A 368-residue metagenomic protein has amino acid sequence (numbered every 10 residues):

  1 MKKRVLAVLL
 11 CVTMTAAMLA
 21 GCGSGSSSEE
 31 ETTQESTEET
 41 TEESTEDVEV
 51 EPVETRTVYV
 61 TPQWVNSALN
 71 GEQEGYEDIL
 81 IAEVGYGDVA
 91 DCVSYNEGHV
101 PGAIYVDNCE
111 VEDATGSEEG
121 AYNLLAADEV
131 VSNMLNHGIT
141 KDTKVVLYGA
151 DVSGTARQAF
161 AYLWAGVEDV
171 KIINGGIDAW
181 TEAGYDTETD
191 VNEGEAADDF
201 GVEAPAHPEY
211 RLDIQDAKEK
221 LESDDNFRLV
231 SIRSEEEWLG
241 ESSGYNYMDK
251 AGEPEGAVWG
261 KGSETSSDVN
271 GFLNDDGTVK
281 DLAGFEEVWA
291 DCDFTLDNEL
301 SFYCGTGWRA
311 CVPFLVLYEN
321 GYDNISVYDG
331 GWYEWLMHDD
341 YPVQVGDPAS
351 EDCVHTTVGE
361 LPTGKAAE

Functional and structural regions predicted by a protein language model:
M1-V8: Positively charged n-region of N-terminal signal peptides that target proteins for export
C11-T13: Repetitive helical segments and hydrophobic/amphipathic motifs
T15-A16, S243: Hydrophobic alpha-helical membrane context
A17-G21: C-terminal motif of bacterial Sec signal peptides marking the signal peptidase cleavage site
G23-G25, E29, E43-E368: Cytosolic catalytic domains that perform sulfur/thiol-centered chemistry
Q34-E42: Short extracytoplasmic/periplasmic juxtamembrane "stem" segments immediately C-terminal to an N-terminal membrane anchor
